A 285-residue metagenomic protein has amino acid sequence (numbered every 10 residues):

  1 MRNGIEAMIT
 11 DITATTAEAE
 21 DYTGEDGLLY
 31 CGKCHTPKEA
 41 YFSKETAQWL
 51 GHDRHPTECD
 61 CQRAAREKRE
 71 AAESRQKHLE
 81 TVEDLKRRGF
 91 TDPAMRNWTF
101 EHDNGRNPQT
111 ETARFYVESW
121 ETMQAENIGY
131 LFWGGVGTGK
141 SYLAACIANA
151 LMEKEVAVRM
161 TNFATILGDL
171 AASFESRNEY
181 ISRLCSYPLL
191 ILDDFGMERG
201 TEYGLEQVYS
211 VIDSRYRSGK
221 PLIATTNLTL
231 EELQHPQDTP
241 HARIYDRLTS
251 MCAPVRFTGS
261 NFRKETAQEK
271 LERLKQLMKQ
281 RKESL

Functional and structural regions predicted by a protein language model:
M1-N104, E265-L285: A short, basic N-terminal segment
C61, G105, F163, F257-G259: Active-site donor-binding loop signature of nucleotide-sugar glycosyltransferases
R88-T91, R96-Y130: Pre-Walker A (pre-P-loop) alpha-helix and adjacent loop at the N terminus of AAA/AAA+ ATPase modules, a conserved
P108-V117, A125, A148-L189, R199-E206: Short glycine-rich substrate-engagement loop in P-loop NTPases that contacts/grips substrate
Q124-A144: Walker A/P-loop nucleotide-binding motif
I128-F132, P188-L190, L222: Generic beta-sheet signal
G168-D169, E198-L285: Replace "adjacent to P-loop NTPase cores in ATP/GTP-dependent enzymes" with "adjacent to NTP-binding cores
D194-F195: Walker B catalytic acidic pair
